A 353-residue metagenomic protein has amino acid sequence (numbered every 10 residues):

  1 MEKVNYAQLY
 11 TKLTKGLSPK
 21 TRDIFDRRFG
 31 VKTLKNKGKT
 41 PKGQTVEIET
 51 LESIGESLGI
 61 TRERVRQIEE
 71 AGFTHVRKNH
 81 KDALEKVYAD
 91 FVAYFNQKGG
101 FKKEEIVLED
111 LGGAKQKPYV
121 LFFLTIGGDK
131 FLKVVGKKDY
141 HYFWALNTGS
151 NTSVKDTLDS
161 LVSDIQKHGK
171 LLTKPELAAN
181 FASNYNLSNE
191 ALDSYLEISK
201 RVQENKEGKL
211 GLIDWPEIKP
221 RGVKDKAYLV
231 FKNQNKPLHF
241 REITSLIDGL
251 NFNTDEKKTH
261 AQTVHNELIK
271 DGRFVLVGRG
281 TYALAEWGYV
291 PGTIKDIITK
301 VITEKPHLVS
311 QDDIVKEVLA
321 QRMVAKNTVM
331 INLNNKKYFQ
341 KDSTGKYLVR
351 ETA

Functional and structural regions predicted by a protein language model:
M1-A353: C-terminal non-catalytic scaffold/interaction domains in large multidomain proteins
